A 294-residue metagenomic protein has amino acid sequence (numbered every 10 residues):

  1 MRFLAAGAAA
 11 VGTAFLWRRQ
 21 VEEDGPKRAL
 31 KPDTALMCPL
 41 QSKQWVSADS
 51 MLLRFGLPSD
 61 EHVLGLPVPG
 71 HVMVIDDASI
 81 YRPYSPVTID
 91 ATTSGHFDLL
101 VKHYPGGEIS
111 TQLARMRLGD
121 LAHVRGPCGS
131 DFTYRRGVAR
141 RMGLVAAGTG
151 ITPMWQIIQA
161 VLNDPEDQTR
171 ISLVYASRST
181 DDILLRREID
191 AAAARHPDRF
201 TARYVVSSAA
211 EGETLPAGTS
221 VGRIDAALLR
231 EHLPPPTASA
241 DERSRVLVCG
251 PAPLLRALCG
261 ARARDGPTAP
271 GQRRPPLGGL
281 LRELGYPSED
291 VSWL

Functional and structural regions predicted by a protein language model:
M1-D24: Terminal signal-anchor or tail-anchor transmembrane helices that tether membrane-associated enzymes to cellular
A6-A14, V174-L294: Reductase modules of NAD(P)H-dependent flavoproteins
G25-D120, S177-S179, S207-A209: Ferredoxin-reductase
G126-V138: A short, basic/flexible loop-to-alpha-helix module at the beginning of a structural domain
R135-R141, A240-E242: Short helix-loop-beta connector
A139, L162-I171: Conserved S-adenosyl-L-methionine
R141-G143, S172, R245: Structural motif
I151-P165: Histidine-anchored nucleotide/phosphate-binding helix
